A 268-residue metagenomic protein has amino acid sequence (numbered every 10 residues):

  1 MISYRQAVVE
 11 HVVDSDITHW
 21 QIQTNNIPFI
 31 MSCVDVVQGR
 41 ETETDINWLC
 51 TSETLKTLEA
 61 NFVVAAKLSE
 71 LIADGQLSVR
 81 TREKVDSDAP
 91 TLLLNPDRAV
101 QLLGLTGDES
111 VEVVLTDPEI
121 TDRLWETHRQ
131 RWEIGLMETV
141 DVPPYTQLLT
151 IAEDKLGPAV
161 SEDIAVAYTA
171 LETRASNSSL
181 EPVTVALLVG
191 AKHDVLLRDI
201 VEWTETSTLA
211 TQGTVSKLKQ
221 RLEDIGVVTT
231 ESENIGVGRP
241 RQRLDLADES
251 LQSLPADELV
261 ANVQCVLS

Functional and structural regions predicted by a protein language model:
A7, H11-I72, S176-A210: Primarily the HKD phosphodiesterase
V79-L124, H128: HKD (HxKxxxxD) catalytic microenvironment of the phospholipase D
G107-S110, V114-A159: Compact structured core domains
D154-L188: Short alpha-helical segments that sit at the start of domains
L196-T204, V215, V228-E231, Q242-L244: Hydrophobic multi-pass inner-membrane translocation pores used for secretion and envelope-lipid/glycan export
L209-D224, T230: Short amphipathic alpha-helical interaction segments
S232-D257: Short, cationic-aromatic polyanion-contact patches
L254-S268: Amphipathic alpha-helical dimerization/coiled-coil segments that flank or bridge DNA-binding/regulatory modules
